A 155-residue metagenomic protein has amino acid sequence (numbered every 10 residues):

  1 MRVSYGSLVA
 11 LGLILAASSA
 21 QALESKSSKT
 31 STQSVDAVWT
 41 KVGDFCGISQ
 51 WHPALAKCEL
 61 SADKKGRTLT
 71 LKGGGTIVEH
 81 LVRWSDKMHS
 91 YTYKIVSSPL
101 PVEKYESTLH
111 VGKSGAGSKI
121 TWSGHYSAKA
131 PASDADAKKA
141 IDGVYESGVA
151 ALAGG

Functional and structural regions predicted by a protein language model:
M1-V9: Bacterial N-terminal signal peptides that target proteins for export
L8-A16: Bacterial N-terminal signal peptides
S18-S61, K119: Hydrophobic ligand-binding cavity/cleft-lining segments
S31, V35, K41, I48 (+3 more regions): Solvent-exposed, acidic/flexible segments
D36, K119-T121, H125-G155: A conserved amphipathic terminal alpha-helix motif
K41-W51, W84-K87, S147-A151, G155: Structured segments of extracytoplasmic/periplasmic soluble domains in secreted or envelope-associated proteins
R67-L69: Amphipathic alpha-helical hairpins
K72-G117, H125-S127: Hydrophobic-ligand binding "helix-grip"
